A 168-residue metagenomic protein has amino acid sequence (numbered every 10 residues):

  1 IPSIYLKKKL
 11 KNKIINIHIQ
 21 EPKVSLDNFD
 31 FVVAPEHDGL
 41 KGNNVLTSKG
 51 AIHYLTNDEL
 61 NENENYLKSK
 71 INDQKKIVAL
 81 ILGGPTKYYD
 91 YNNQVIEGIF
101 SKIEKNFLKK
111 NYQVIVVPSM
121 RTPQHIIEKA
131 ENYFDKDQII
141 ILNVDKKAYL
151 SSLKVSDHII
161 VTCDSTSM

Functional and structural regions predicted by a protein language model:
P2-I17: Glycosyltransferases and closely related glycan-assembly transferases that use nucleotide-activated donors
N16-Q20, P35: Short beta-strand elements of ligand-binding domains
L26-N92: A nucleotide-sugar donor-handling region in carbohydrate enzymes
F29-D30, G42, N111, V155-D157: Short, well-ordered alpha-helix to beta-strand connector turns
P85-P118, T122-P123: Conserved catalytic-core segment of nucleotide-activated headgroup transferases in glycan assembly
N111-K146: Catalytic donor nucleotide-activated moiety binding site of glycosyltransferases and closely related
Y149-M168: A donor-sugar binding/catalytic signature common to diverse glycosyltransferases and related nucleotide-sugar
